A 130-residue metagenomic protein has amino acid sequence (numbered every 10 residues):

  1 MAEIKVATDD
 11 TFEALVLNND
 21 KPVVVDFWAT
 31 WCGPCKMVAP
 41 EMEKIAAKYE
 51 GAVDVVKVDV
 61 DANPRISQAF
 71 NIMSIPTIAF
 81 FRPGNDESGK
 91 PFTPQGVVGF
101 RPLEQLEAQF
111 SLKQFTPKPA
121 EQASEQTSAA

Functional and structural regions predicted by a protein language model:
I4-V23: A short beta-strand-turn-helix
T8, W28, D54-V56: Conserved Rossmann-like nucleotide-binding pocket used by diverse enzymes that bind dinucleotide cofactors
D20, W28-W31, S74: Short pre-active-site segment immediately N-terminal to redox-active cysteine/selenocysteine motifs in thiol-based
V24-V25, V55, I78: Hydrophobic beta-strand anchors of alpha/beta hydrolase catalytic cores
C32-C35, I78: The canonical Cys-X-X-Cys-His
P34-Y49: Typically the conserved alpha-helix immediately C-terminal to a functionally engaged Cys/Sec in thioredoxin-like
V58-S67: Structural microenvironment flanking redox-active thiols in thiol-disulfide oxidoreductases
S74, F80-A123: Non-catalytic, surface beta->alpha helical segment in thiol-disulfide oxidoreductase systems
